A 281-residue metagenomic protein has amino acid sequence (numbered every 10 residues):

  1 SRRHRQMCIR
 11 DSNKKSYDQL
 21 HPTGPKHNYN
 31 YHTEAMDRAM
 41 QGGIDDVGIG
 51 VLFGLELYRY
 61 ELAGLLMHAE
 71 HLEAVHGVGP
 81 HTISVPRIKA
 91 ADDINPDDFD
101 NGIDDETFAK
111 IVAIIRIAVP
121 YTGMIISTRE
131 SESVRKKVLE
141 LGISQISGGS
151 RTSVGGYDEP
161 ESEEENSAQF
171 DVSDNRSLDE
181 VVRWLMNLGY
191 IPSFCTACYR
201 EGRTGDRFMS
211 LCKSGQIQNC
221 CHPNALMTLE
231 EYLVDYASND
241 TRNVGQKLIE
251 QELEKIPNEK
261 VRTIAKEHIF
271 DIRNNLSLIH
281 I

Functional and structural regions predicted by a protein language model:
R2-I9, I281: Short, small-residue-biased leader/transition segments that mark boundaries at the very start of proteins
Q6, R10-N28, A35-A39: Phosphate/diphosphate-binding glycine-rich loops and adjacent basic-rich segments that engage nucleotide
C8, M67, C195-C198: Functionally engaged cysteine thiol sites
R10-D11, L52-F53, R151, C198-Y199: Residue-level "edge-of-site" marker
S16-Y17, Y58-Y60, Y157-D158, T204-G205: Short Asp/Glu-rich motifs
Y17-Y29, N95-D104, E164-D171: Glycine-rich tight-turn/loop motif centered on a GG-T
N30-I94, D105-S133, E140, Q145 (+1 more regions): Conserved C-terminal portion of the radical SAM core fold that forms the substrate/S-adenosylmethionine-binding
S133-S144, S150-I279: Radical SAM enzyme core and accessory elements
